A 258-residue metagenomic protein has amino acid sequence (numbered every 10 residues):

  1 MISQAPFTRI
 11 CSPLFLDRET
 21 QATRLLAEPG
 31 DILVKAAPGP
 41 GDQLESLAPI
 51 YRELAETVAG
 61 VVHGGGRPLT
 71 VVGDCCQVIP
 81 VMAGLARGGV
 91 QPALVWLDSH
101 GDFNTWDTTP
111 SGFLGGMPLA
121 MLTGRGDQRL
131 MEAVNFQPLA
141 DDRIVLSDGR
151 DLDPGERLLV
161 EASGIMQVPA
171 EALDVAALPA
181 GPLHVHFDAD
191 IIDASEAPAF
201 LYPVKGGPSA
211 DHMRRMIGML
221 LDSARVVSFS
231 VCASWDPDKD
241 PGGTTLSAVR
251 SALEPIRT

Functional and structural regions predicted by a protein language model:
M1-T70, P80-R87, P154-T258: Catalytic cores of soluble, metal-dependent hydrolases
S12, L97-S99, G124, G149 (+1 more regions): Cofactor-binding loop segments of dinucleotide-utilizing enzymes, especially the Rossmann-like FAD- and NAD(P)+-binding
G66-P68, D141-V145: Short active-site oxyanion
L69-L130, A224: Active-site histidine-anchored catalytic micro-motif
G73, L97, S147, V185-A189: Active-site flanking residues adjacent to catalytic metal/cofactor-binding acidic residues
S99-F103, D151, A189-I191: Short, glycine/acidic-enriched loop or turn micro-motifs at the edges of active sites
F113-L139, S147-P154, S163-A172: Active-site glycine-rich loop that binds ribose-phosphate moieties when present
P138-D142, L178-A180: Short gly/pro-enriched beta-turn/loop segments at secondary-structure junctions
